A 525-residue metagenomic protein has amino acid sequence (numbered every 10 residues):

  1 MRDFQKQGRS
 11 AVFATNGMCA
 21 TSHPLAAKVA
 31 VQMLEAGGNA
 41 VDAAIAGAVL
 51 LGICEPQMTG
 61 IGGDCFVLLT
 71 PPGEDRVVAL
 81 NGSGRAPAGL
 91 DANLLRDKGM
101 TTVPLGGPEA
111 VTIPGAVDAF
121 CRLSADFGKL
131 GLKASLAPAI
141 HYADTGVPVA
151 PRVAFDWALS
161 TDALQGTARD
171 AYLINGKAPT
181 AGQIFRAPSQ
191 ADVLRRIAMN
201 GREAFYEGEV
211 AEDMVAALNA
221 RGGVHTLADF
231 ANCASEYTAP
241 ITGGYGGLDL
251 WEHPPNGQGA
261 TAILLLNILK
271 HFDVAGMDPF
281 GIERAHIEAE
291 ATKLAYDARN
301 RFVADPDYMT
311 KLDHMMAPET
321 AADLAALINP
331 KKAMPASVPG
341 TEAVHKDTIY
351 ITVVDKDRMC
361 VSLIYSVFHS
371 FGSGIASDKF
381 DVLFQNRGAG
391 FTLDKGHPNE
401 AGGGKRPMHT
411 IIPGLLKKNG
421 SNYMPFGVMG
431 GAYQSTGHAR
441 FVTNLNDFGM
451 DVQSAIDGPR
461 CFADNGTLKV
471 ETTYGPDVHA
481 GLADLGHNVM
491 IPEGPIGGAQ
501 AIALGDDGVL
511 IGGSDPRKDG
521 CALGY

Functional and structural regions predicted by a protein language model:
M1-K28, Q32, A40-E207, E212-G257 (+3 more regions): Noncatalytic scaffold domains of N-terminal-nucleophile
I53-T70, E74-A79, V224-T226, C360-M424 (+2 more regions): Active-site rim segments in enzyme catalytic domains, especially the processed small/beta chain of N-terminal
T59, G63-P71, I349-V354, P413-L415 (+2 more regions): Short beta-strand scaffold segments in enzyme catalytic cores
Y237, H345-T348, H409-I411: Short, small/polar residue-rich loop motifs at catalytic or cofactor-binding pockets
W251-G259, T348-T352, I364-A376, V428-Q434: Glycine-rich phosphate/pyrophosphate-binding beta-alpha loops
F272-V367, K379-F380, R387, E493: Internal maturation/activation junctions in enzymes
D357, K405, H438, D447-G494: Extended C-terminal subregions enriched in glycine
